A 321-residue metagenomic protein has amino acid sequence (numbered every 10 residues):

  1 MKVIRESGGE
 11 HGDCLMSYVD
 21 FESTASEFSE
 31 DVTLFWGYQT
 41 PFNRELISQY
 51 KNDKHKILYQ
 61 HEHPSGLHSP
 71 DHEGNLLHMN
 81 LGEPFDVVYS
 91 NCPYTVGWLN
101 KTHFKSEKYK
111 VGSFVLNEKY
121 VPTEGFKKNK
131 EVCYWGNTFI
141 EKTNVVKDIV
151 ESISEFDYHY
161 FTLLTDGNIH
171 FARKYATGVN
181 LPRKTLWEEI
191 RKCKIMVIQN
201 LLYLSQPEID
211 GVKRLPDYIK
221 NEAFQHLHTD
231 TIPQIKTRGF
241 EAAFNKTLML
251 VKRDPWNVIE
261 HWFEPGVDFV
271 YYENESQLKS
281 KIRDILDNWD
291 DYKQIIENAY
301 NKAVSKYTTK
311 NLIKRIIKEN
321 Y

Functional and structural regions predicted by a protein language model:
M1-T24, F28-E30, F35-S48, L58-E83 (+1 more regions): Nucleotide-sugar donor-binding catalytic core of glycosyltransferases
K54-H55: Non-catalytic, usually N-terminal nucleic-acid engagement modules in DNA/RNA processing proteins
A242, F269, A299: Hydrophobic, well-ordered secondary-structure elements that form the walls of internal hydrophobic environments
V270-D291, E297: C-terminal "capping" alpha-helix adjacent to the active site of nucleotide-linked donor transferases in cell-envelope
D287-N320: A charged, aromatic-enriched C-terminal amphipathic alpha-helix characteristic of glycosyltransferases across folds
